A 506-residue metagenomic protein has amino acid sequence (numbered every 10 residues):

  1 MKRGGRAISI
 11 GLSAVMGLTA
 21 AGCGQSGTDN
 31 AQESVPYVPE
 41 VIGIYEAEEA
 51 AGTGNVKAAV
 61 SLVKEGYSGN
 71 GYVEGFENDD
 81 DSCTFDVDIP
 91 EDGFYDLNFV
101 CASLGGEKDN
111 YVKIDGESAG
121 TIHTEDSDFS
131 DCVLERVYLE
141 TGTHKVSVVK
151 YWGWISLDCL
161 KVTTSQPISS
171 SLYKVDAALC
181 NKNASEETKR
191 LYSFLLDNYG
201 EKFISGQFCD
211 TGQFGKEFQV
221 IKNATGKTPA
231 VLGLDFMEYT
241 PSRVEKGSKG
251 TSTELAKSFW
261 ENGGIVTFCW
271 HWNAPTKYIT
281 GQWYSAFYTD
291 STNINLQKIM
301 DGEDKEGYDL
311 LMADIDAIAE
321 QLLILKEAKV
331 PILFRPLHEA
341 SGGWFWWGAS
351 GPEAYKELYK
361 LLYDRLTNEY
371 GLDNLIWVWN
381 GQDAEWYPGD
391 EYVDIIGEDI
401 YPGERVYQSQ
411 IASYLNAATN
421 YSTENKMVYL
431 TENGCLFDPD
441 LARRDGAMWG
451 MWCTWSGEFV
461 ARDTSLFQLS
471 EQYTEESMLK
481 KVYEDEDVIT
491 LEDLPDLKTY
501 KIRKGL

Functional and structural regions predicted by a protein language model:
A20-V35: Sec-dependent signal peptide cleavage junction
Q32-T188: Extracytoplasmic
P36, T163-V231, S242, K246-K249 (+1 more regions): N-terminal module-boundary/linker segments of secreted carbohydrate-active enzymes
Q207-F208, R335-L337, Y359, Y363-A384 (+1 more regions): Aromatic-lined carbohydrate-recognition surfaces of secreted/lumenal glycan-active proteins
Q213-I221, G250-E254, A317-Q321, W379-Y387 (+2 more regions): Alpha-helical scaffolding within the catalytic cores of extracellular/periplasmic polymer-degrading hydrolases
S242, T251-L361, L372: Substrate-binding cleft of extracellular glycoside hydrolase catalytic domains
D383-V406, T454-W455: Aromatic- and acid-rich polysaccharide-binding/catalytic face of secreted or lumenal carbohydrate-active enzymes
K426-L506: Substrate-binding cleft of secreted/luminal carbohydrate-active enzymes
